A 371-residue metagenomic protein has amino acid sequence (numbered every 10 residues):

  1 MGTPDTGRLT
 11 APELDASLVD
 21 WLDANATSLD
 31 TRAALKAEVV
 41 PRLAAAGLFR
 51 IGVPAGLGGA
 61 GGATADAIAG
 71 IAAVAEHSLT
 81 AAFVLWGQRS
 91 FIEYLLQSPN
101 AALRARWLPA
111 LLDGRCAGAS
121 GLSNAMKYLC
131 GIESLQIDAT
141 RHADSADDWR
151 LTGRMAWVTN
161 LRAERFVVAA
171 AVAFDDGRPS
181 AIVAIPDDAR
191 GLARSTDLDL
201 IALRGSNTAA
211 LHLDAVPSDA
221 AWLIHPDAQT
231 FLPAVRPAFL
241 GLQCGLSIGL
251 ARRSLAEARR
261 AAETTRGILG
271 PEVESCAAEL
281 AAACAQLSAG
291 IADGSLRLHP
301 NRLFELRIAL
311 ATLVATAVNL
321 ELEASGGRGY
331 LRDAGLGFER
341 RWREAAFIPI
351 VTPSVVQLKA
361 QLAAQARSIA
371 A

Functional and structural regions predicted by a protein language model:
M1-G61: A generic N-terminal leader/anchor concept
D23-T31, E263, A281-A315, N319-D333: C-terminal helix-coil-helix/basic helical segment that borders enzyme active sites and/or dimer interfaces and provides
L35-A45, F49-T152, T159: Glycine-rich flavin
G70, L151-G153, L213, A251 (+1 more regions): Buried hydrophobic positions in well-ordered alpha/beta secondary-structure cores of metabolic enzymes
W157-L192: A short core secondary-structure module
L198-A281: Glycine-rich beta->alpha junctions and the first turn(s) of the following alpha-helix
G249, E274-A281, F304, I308-A315 (+1 more regions): Generic structural signal for well-ordered, non-transmembrane alpha-helical segments in soluble/cytosolic regions
G327-A371: Glycine-rich phosphate/cofactor-binding loops in nucleotide/flavin-utilizing enzymes
